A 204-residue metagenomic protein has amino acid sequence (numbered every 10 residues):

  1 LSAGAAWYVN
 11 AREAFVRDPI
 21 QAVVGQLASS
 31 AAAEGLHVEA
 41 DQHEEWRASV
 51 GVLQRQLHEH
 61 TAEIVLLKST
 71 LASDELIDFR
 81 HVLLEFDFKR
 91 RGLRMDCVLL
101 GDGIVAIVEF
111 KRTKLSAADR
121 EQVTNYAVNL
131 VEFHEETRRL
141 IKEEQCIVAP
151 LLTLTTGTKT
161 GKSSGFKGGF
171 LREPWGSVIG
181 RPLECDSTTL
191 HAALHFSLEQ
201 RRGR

Functional and structural regions predicted by a protein language model:
L1-G203: Accessory nucleic-acid engagement/destabilization modules that flank
